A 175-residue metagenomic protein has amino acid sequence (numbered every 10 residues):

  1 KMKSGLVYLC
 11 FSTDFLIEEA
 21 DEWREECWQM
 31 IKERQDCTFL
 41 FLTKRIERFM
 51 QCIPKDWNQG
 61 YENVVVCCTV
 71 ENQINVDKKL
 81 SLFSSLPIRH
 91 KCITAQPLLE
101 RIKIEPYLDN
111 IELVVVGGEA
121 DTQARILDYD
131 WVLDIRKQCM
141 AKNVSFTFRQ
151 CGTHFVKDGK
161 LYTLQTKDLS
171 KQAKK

Functional and structural regions predicted by a protein language model:
K1-T147: Conserved AdoMet/S-adenosylmethionine-binding subsite of the radical SAM
Q150: Active-site proximal loops enriched in glycine and acidic residues that flank catalytic Cys/His/Asp and coordinate
T153-K175: C-terminal accessory extensions appended to soluble enzyme cores
